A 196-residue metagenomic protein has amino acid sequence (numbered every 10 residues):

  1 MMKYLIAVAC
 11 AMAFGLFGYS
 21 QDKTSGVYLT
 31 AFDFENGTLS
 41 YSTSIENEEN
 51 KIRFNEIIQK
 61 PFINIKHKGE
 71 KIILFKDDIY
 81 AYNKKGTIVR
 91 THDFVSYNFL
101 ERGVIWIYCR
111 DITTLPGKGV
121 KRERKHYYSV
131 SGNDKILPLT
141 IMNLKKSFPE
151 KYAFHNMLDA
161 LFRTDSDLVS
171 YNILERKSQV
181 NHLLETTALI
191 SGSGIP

Functional and structural regions predicted by a protein language model:
M1-S25: Bacterial Sec-dependent N-terminal signal peptides
V8-C10, T24-Y28, G37, V180 (+1 more regions): Generic hydrophobic segment detector
A13, D22, G37-T38, E46-E48 (+1 more regions): Proteins with a high burden of low-complexity, intrinsically disordered sequence enriched in S/T/G/P/A and R, requiring
D22-F162: Aromatic-patch recognition
Y152-P196: C-terminal partner/receptor-binding element of secreted or periplasmic proteins
